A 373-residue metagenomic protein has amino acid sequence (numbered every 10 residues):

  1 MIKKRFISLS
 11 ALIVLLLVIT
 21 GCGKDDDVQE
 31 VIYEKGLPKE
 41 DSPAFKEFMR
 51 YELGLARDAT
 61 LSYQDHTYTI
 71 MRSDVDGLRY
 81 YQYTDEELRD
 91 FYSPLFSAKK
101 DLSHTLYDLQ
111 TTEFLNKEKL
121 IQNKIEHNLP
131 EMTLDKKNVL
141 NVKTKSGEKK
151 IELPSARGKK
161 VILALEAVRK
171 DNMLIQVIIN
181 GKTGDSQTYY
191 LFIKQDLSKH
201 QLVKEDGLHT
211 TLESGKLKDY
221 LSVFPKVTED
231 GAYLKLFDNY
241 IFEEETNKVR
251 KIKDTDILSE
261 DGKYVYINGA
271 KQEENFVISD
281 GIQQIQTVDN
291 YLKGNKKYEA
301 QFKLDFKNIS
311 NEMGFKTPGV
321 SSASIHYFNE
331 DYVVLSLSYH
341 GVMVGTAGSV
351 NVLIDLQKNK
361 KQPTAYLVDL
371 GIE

Functional and structural regions predicted by a protein language model:
I2-L9: Bacterial N-terminal signal peptides that target proteins for export
A11, L15-L153, G158: N-terminal "mature head" segments of proteins
K24-V28, E40-T60, G269-E373: Hydrophilic extracytoplasmic domains
P43, Y51-G54, T60-S62, Q110-E126 (+6 more regions): Structural signature of eukaryotic scaffold interfaces centered on beta-propeller domains
L78, E86, D135-L140, S186-Y190 (+3 more regions): Repetitive beta-architecture junctions, highlighting loop-to-beta-strand starts across blade-like repeats
K124, L129-T133, I175-I179, N268-G269 (+1 more regions): Recurrent small/Gly-Pro-centered beta-turn motifs in extracellular repeat architectures
V139, T144-K149, D196-K199, T246 (+2 more regions): Short coil turn/linker residues within repeat-based beta-strand modules
G158-V320: Acidic, serine/threonine- and glycine-rich low-complexity intrinsically disordered segments that serve as flexible
